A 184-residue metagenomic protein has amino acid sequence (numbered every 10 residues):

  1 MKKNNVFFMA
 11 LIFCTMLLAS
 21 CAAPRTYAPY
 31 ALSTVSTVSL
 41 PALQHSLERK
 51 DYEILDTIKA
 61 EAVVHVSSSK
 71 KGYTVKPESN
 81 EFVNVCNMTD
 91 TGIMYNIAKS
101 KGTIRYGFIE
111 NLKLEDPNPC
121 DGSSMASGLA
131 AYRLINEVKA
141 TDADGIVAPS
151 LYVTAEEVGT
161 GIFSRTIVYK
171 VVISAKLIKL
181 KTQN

Functional and structural regions predicted by a protein language model:
M1-M9: Bacterial N-terminal signal peptides that target proteins for export
C21-N184: Domain-level marker for long, solvent-exposed, non-transmembrane regions
